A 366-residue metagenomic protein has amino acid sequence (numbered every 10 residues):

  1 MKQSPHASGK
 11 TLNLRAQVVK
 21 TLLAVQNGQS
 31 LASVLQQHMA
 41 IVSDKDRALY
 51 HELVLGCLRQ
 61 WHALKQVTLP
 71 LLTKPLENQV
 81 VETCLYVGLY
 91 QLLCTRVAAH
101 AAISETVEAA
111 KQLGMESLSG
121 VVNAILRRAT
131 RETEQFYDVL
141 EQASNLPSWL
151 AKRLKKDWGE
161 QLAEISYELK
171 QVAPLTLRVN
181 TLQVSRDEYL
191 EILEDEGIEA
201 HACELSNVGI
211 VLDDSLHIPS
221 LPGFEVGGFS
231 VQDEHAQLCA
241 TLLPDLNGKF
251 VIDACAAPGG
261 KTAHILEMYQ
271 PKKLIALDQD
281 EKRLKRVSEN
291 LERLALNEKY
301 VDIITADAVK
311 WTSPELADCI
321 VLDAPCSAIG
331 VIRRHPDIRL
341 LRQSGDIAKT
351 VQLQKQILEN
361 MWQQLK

Functional and structural regions predicted by a protein language model:
M1-K366: S-adenosylmethionine
